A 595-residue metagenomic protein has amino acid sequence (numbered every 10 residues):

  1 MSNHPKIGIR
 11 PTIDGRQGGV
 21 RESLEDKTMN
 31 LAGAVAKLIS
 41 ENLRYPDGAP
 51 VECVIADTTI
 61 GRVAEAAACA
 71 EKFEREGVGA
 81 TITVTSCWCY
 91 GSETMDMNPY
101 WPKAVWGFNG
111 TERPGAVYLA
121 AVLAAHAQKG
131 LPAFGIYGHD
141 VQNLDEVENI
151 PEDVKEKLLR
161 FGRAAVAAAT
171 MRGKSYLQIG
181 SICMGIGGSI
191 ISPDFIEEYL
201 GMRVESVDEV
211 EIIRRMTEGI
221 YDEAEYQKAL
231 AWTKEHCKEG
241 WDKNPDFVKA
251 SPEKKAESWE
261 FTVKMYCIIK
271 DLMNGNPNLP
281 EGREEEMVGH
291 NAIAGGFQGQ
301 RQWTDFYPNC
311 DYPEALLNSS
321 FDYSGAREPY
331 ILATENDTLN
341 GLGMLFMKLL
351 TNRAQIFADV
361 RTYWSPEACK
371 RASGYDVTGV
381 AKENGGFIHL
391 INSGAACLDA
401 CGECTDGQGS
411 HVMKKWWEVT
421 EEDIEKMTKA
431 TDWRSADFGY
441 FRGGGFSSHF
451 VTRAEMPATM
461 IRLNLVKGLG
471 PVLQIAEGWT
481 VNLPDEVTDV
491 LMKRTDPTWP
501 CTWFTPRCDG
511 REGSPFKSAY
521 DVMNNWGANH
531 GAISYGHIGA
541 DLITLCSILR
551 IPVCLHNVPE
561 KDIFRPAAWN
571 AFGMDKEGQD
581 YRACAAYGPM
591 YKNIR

Functional and structural regions predicted by a protein language model:
M1-T59, G188-A250: N-terminal glycine-rich anion-binding loop in soluble enzyme alpha/beta folds
I9, R160-F195, Y199, A368-C401: Conserved anion/nucleotide-ligand pocket segment
I9-G15, G138-H139, E209, F297-Q300 (+1 more regions): Short loop/turn segments at strand-loop or loop-helix junctions that form parts of catalytic or ligand-binding pockets
G18, P114, G185-I190, D194-F195 (+4 more regions): Short helix/loop capping segments that flank catalytic or ligand/cofactor-binding pockets
K27-L31, A49, G61, R75 (+6 more regions): Anaerobic metallocofactor- and corrinoid-dependent redox/one-carbon enzyme cores, especially those from methanogenesis
T58-R172, M184-G185, N309, A372-S373: Cofactor- and metal-binding active-site motifs of prokaryotic enzymes that mediate redox/radical or nucleophilic
A124-F134, E156-R160, D222-E239, M344: A polyampholytic, Gly/Pro-enriched intrinsically disordered region
V141-I196, R203, E209-E218, E223-Q227: Glycine-rich phosphate/pyrophosphate-binding loop and the adjoining helix
